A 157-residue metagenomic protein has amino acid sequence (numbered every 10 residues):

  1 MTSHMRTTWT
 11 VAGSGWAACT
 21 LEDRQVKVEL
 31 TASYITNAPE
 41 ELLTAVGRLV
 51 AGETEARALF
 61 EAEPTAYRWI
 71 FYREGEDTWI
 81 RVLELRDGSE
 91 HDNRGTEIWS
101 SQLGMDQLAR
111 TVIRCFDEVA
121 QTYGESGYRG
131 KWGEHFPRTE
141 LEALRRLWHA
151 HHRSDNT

Functional and structural regions predicted by a protein language model:
M1-P39: N-terminal "first-domain core" detector
M1-S14, A58, E140-T157: Terminal, compositionally biased segments
M5-W9, A66-R73: Broad, structure-driven detector of short, well-ordered beta-strand segments within folded domains
A12-A17, G52-T54, E74-D77: A short, compositionally biased
L21-Q25, F60-A62, E84: Short acidic, glycine-rich loop/turn motifs
T31-I70: Short, well-structured hydrophobic secondary-structure segments
I70-T157: Long protein-protein interaction modules used by eukaryotic assembly/scaffold proteins
